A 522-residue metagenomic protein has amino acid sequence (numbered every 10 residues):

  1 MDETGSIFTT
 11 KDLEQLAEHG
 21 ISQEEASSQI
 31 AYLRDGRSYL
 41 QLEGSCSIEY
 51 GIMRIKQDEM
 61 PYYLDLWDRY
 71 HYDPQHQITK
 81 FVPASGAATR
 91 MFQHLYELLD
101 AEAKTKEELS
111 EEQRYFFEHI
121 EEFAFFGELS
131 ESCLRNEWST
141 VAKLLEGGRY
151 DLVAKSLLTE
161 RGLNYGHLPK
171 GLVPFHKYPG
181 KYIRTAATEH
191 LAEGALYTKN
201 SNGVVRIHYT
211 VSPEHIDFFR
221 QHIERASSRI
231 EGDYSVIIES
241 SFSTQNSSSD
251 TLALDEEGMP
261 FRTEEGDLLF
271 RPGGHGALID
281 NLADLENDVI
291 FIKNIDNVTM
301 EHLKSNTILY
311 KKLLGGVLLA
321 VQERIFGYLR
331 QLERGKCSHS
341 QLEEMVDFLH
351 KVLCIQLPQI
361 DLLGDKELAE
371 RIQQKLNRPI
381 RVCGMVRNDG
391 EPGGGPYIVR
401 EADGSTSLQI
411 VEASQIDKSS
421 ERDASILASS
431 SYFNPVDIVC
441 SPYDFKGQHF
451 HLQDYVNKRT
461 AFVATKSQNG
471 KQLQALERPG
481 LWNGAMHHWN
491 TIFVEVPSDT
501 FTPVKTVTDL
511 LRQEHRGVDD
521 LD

Functional and structural regions predicted by a protein language model:
D2-E49, I55: N-terminal regions that are enriched for targeting/export leaders and immediately downstream pro/stem segments
L16, S38, S45-F92, Y96-D389 (+5 more regions): Domain-scale recognition of functional cores that engage charged ligands
C354-R381, G390-Y397, S405-V411, D417-D522: Primarily single-stranded nucleic-acid-binding OB-fold modules
